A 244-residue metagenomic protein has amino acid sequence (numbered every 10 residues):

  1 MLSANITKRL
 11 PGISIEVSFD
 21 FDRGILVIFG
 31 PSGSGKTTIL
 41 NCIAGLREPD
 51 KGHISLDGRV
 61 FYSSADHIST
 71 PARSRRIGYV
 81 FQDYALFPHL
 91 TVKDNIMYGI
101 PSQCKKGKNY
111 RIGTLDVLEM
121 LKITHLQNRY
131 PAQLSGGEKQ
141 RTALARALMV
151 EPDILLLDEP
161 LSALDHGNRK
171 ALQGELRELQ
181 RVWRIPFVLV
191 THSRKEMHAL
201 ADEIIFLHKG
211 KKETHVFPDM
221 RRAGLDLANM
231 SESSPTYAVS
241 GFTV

Functional and structural regions predicted by a protein language model:
R59-S64, K108-L126, R177-E178: Conserved ABC ATPase "signature" region
F61-G78, S102: ABC ATPase NBD coupling module
L90-G99: Short coil-to-helix segment of the ABC ATPase nucleotide-binding domain corresponding to the Q-loop/switch region
Y130-L134, E138-Q140: Conserved ABC ATPase signature
M149-D153: A short, proline-enriched helix->beta-strand linker immediately N-terminal to the Walker B motif in ABC-type P-loop
L155-E159: Catalytic Walker B motif of ABC-type/P-loop ATPase nucleotide-binding domains
R184-V190: Conserved H-loop
